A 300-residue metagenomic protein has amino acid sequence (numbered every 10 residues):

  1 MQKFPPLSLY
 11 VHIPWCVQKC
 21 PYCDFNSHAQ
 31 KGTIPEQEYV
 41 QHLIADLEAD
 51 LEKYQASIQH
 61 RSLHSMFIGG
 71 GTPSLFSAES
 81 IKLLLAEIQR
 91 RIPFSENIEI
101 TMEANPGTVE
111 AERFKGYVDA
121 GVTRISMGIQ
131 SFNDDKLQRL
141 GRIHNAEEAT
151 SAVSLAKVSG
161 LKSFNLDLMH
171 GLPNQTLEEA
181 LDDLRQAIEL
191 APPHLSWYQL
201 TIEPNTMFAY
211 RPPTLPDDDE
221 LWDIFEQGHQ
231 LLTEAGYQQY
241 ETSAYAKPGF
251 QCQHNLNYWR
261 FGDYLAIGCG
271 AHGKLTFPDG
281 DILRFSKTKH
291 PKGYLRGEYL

Functional and structural regions predicted by a protein language model:
F4-P6, S27-A56, R61-L300: C-terminal scaffold of the Radical SAM
L9-H12: Short active-site neighborhood of thiol/selenol oxidoreductases, capturing the structured segment around
P14-S27: Local cysteine-cluster metal-coordination motifs and their immediate loop/turn environment, predominantly Fe-S cluster
